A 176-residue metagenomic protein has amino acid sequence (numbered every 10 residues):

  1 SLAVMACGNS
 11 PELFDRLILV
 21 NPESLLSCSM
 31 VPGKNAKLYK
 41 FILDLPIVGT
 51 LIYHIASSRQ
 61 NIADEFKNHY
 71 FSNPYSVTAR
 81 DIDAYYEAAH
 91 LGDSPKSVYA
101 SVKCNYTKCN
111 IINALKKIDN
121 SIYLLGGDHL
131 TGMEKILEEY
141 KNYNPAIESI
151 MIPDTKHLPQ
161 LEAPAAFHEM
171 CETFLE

Functional and structural regions predicted by a protein language model:
S1-L2, L158: Short alpha-helical segment within the catalytic ATP-binding CA
V4, G8, F14-G49: Flexible "cap/lid" loop of the alpha/beta hydrolase fold
S24, K156-P159: Alpha/beta-hydrolase active-site loop signature
C28-G33, I136-L137, E162-P164: Short aromatic-enriched loop/helix-cap "lid" or pocket-rim segments at secondary-structure transitions that line
C28-P32, Y53-K117: Conserved alpha/beta-hydrolase catalytic His-Asp/Glu region
K117-T155, A166: Conserved loop-alpha-helix segment in the C-terminal half of the alpha/beta-hydrolase fold that carries the catalytic
P145, L161-L175: Post-His helix in hydrolase/transferase enzymes
